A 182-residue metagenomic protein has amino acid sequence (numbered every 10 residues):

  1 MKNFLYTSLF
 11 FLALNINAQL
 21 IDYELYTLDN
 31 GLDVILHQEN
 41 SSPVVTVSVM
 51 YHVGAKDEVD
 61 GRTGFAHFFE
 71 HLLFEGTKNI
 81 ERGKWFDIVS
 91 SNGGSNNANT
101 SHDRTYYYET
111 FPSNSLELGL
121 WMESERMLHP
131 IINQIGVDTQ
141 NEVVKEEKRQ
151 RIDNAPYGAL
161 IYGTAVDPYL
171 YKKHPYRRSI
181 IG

Functional and structural regions predicted by a protein language model:
N3-I16: Sec-dependent N-terminal signal peptides
L9, F74, N154: Active-site-proximal flexible loops/turns
L12-L14, D33, N141-E142: Residue-level marker of intrinsically disordered, low-complexity segments enriched for small/polar residues
N17-F86, Y108-F111, E117-M127, I181-G182: His/Glu-rich zincin catalytic helix
Y51, T77-K78, K84-G182: Acidic/histidine-enriched segments that form metal/cofactor-coordinating and catalytic pocket/exosite environments
